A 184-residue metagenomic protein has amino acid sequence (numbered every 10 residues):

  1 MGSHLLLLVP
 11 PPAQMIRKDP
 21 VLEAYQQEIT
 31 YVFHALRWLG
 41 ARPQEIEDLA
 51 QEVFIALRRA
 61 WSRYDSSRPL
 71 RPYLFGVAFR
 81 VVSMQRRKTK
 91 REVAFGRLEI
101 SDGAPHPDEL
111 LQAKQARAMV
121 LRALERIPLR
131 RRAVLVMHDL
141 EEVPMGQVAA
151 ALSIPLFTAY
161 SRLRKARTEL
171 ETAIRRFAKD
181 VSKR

Functional and structural regions predicted by a protein language model:
G2-P12, P20-V21, K114-R117, R122 (+2 more regions): C-terminal edge and immediately downstream basic/flexible tail or linker adjoining helix-turn-helix-like DNA-binding
S3-L6, P10-P11, M84, E92-R117 (+1 more regions): Internal acidic/polar
P10-H34, E47, R58: A short, charge-rich alpha-helical start-of-domain segment used by transcription regulators
A13-Q14, A41, F54-P69, K88-K90: Sigma70-family region 2
F33, P43-A60, E141: Conserved RNAP core-binding helix
D48-I55, R68-R80: Structural recognition of an alpha-helix C-terminal capping motif at a helix-to-coil junction
R63-D65, G76-G96, A113, R176-A178: Arg/Lys-rich amphipathic alpha helix in sigma70-family domain 2
E125, L129-A133, E141-T158, T168 (+1 more regions): Helix-turn-helix DNA-binding module
